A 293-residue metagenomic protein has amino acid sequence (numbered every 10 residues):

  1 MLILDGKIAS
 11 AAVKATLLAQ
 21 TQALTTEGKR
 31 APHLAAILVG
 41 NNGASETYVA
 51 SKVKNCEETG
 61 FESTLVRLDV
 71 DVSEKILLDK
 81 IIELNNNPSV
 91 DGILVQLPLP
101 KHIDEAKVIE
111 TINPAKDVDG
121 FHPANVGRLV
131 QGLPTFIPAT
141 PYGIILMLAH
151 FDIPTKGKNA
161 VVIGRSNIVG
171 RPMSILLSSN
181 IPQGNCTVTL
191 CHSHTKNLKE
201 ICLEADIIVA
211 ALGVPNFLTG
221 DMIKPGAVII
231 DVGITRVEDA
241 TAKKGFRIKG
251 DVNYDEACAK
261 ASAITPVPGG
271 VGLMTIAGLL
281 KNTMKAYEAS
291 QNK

Functional and structural regions predicted by a protein language model:
M1-G28: Positively charged, low-complexity intrinsically disordered leader regions
M1-K7, A31-I37, T59-T64: Generic N-terminal amphipathic, Lys/Arg-enriched alpha-helix
A23-L34, G40-E58: N-terminal glycine-rich anion-binding loops that anchor highly charged ligand groups
V39-N41, S45-K54, P134-V228, V237 (+2 more regions): Glycine-rich phosphate/diphosphate-binding loop of Rossmann-like nucleotide-binding domains
C56-V70, G184-L190: Short beta-strand elements in bilobed, periplasmic/extracellular small-molecule ligand-binding domains
I76-P88: Short, well-structured alpha-helical segments in soluble
V95-A160, I201: Anion-binding alpha/beta catalytic cores of soluble intermediary-metabolism enzymes, centered on
E105-V126, V232-S290: Rossmann-fold NAD(P)-binding glycine/threonine-rich loop
